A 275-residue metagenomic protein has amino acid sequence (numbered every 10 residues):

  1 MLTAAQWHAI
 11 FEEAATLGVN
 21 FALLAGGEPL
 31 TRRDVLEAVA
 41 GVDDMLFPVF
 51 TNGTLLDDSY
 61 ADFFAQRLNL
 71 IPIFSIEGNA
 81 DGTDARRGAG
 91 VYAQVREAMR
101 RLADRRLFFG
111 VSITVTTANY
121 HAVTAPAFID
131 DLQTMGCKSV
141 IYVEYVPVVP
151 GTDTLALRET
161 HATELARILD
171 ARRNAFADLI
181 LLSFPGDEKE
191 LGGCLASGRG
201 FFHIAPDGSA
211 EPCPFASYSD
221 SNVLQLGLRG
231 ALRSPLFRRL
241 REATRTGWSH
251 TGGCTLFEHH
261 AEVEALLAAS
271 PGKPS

Functional and structural regions predicted by a protein language model:
M1, A89-Y92, E159, T163 (+2 more regions): Short, conserved loop/turn and helix-capping segments at secondary-structure boundaries that abut family-defining
A4-L24, R32-V143: Radical SAM/AdoMet-radical enzyme domain recognition
H8, R96, P126, T163-D170 (+1 more regions): Generic alpha-helical structural signal
T83-R86, L157, C194, D220-V223: Short clusters of hydrophobic/aromatic residues that line enzyme substrate/ligand-binding pockets
Y145-P212, F257-E262: A C-terminal junction/extension of Radical SAM enzymes
A210, F215-S275: Flexible mid-to-C-terminal extensions adjoining Fe-S/redox cofactors in radical SAM and related proteins
